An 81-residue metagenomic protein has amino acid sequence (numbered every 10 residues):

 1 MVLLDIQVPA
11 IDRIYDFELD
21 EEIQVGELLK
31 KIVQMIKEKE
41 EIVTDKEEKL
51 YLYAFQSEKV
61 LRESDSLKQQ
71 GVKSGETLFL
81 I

Functional and structural regions predicted by a protein language model:
M1-I81: Ubiquitin system architectures
